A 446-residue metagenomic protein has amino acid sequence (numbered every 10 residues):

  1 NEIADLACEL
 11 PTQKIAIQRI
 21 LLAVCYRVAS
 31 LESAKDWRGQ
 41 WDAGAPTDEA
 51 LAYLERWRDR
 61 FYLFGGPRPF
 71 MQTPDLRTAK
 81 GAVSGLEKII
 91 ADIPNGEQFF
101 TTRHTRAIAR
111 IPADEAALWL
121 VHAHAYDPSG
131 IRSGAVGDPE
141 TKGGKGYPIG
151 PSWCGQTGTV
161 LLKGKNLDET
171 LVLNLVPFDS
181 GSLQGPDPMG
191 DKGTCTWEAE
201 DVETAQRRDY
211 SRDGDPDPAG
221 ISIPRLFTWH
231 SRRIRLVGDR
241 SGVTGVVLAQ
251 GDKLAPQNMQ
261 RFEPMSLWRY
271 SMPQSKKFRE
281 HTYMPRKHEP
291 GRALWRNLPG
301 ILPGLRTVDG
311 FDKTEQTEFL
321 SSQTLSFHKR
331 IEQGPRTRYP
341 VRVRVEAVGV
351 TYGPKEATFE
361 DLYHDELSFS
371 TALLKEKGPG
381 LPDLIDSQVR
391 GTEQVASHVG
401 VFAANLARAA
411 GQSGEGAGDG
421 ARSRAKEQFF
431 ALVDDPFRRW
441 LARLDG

Functional and structural regions predicted by a protein language model:
N1-N95, H122, P128-G446: Extended alpha-helical scaffolding segments
F100-T102: Beta-strand elements of modular eukaryotic interaction domains
H104-A107, W229: Flanking scaffold residues of small Cys/His-coordinated metal-binding clusters
I108-I111, R233: The −1 position to Zn-ligating cysteines in a subset of zinc-ribbon hairpins
P112-E115, V237: Short Cys/His-rich metal-coordination motifs, predominantly Zn2+-binding knuckles/fingers
A117-L120: Short functional micro-motifs and their immediate structural scaffolds
